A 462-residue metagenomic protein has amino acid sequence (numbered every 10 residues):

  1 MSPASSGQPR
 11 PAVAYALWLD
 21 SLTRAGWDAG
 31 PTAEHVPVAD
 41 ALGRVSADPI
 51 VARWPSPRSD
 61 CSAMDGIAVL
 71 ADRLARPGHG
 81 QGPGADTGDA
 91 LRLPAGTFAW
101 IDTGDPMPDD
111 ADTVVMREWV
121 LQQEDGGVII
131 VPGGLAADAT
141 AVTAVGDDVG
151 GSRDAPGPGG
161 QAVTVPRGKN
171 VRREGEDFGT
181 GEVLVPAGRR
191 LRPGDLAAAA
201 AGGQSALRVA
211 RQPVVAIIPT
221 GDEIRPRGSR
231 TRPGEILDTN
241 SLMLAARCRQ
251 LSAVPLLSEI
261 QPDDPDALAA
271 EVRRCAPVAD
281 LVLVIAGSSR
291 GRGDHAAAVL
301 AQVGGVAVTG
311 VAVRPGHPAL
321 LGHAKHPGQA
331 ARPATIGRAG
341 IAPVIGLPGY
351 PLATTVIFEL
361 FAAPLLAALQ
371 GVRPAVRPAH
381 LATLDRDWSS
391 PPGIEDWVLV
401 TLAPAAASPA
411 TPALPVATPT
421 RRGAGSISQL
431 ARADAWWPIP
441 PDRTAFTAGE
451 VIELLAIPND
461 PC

Functional and structural regions predicted by a protein language model:
S2-S205: Phosphate-interaction motifs
P9-Y15, A29, A33-E34, V38-A39 (+8 more regions): Flexible glycine/proline-rich
L74, G104-P106, G221-E223, G287-R292 (+1 more regions): Short glycine-rich anion-binding loops that position phosphate/pyrophosphate groups of nucleotides and phosphorylated
G88-G96, W100, S205-R211, P438-P458: Acidic/histidine-enriched ion/cofactor-binding microenvironments in catalytic or ligand-binding pockets
D102, P186, I217-T220, V284-A286 (+2 more regions): Short beta-strand segments
P166-V284: Phosphate-binding glycine-rich loops and their immediate beta-loop-alpha structural context
G291-V303: Short Gly/Thr/Asp-enriched flexible loops that form oxyanion-binding sites at enzyme active sites
